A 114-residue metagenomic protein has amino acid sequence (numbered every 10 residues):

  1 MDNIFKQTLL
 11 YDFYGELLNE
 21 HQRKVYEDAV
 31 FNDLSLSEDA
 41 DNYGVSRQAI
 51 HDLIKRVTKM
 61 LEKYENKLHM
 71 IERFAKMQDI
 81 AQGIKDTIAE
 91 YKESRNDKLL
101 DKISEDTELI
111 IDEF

Functional and structural regions predicted by a protein language model:
D2-G15: Short, Lys/Arg-enriched N-terminal segment that forms or immediately precedes the first helix of a structured domain
E20-F31: Short amphipathic alpha helix immediately N-terminal
L34-S35: Residue-level signal for the short linker/turn that defines the boundary of a DNA-recognition helix
E38-D41: Short alpha-helical "recognition helix" segments of helix-turn-helix
S46-R47: Helix-turn-helix DNA-binding motif, specifically the short coil turn and the N-cap/start of the second
R56-A89: Mid-chain, well-packed structural core segment of small domains
M77-T87, Y91, N96, I103-I110 (+1 more regions): Amphipathic alpha-helices that form helix-helix packing interfaces
